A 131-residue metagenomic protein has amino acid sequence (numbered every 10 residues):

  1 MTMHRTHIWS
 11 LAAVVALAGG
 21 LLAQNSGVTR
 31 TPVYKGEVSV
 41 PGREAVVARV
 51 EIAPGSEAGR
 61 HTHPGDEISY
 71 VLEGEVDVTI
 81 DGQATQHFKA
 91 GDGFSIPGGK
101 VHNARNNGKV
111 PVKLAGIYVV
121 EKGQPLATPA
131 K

Functional and structural regions predicted by a protein language model:
M1-L11: Bacterial N-terminal signal peptides that target proteins for export
S10-G20: Bacterial N-terminal signal peptides
L21-N25: Boundary at the C-terminal end of the N-terminal hydrophobic targeting segment
S26-R60: A short glycine-rich, His/Asp/Glu-containing loop-to-beta-strand
E51-I52, H63-V78: Short, conserved beta-strand element in jelly-roll/cupin
I52-A53, V76, G82-G99: Short acidic-glycine-tyrosine-enriched beta hairpin
D66, T85, G99-G123: Ligand-binding loop in jelly-roll beta-barrel domains
